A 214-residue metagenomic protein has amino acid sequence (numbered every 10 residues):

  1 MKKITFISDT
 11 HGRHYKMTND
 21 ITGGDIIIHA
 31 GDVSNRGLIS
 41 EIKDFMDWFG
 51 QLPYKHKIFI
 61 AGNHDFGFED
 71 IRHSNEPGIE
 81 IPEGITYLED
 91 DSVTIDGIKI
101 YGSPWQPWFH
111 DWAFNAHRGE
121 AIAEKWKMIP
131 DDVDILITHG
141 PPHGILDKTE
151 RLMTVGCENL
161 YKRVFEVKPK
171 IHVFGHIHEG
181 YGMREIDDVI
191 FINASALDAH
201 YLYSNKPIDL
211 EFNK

Functional and structural regions predicted by a protein language model:
M1-I4: Extreme N-terminal starter segment of soluble prokaryotic enzymes
F6-S8, I27-D32, I58-N63, L88-E89 (+4 more regions): Active-site neighborhood of phospho(di)ester-bond hydrolases with catalytic His/Asp-centered motifs
I7, G12-I95: Core catalytic region of metal-dependent phosphoesterases/phosphodiesterases, especially metallo-beta-lactamase-like
H11-M17, S34-I39, N63-I71, T94 (+4 more regions): Active-site environment of divalent metal-dependent phosphoester hydrolases
S34, I39, F109-H110, D132-K168: Active-site-proximal segments of metal-dependent phosphoesterases and phosphodiesterases across multiple
S92-D96, N159-V167, I171, H178-K214: Binuclear metal-dependent phosphoesterase catalytic core
I98-I135, R151-N159: Binuclear metal-dependent hydrolase catalytic cores centered on His/Asp/Glu-rich metal-binding motifs
